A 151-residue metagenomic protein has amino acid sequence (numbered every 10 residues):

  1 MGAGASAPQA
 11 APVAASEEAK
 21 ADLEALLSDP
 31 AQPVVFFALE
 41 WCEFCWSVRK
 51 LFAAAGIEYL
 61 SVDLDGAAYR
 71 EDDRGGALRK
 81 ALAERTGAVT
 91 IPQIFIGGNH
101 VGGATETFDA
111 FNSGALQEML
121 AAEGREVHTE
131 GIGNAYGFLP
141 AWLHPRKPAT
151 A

Functional and structural regions predicted by a protein language model:
M1-V34, G131-A151: N-terminal leader/targeting and pre-domain segments
E18-L64: Local sequence-structure signature of Cys/Sec-based thiol-disulfide redox active-site neighborhoods
A19, W41-F44, V48, R74-L78 (+3 more regions): Alpha-helical interaction elements in eukaryotic regulators
F36, P92-F95: Cytosolic beta-strand hydrophobic patch enriched in CBS
E43-R49, A53, R79, A83 (+4 more regions): Amphipathic alpha-helical interaction motifs in eukaryotic regulatory proteins
A68-G75, T107: Short, flexible/disordered intra-domain loops and linkers
L82-T90: Thiol/disulfide oxidoreductase modules built on the thioredoxin-like
I96-Y136: Non-catalytic, surface beta->alpha helical segment in thiol-disulfide oxidoreductase systems
